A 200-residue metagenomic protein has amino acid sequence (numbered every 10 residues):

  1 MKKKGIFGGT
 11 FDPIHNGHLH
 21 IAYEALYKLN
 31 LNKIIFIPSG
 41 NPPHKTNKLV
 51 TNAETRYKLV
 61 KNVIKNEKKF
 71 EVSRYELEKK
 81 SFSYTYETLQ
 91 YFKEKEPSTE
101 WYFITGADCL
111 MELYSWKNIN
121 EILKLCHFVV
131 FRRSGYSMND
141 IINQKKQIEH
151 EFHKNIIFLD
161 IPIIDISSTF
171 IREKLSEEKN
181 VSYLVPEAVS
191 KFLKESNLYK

Functional and structural regions predicted by a protein language model:
M1-K200: Nucleotidyltransferase catalytic core that binds NTPs
